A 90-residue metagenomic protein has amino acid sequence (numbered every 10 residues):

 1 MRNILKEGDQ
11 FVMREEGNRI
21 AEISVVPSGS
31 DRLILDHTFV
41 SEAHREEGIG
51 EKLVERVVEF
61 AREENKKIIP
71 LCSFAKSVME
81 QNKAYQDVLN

Functional and structural regions predicted by a protein language model:
M1-Q10: Active-site rim helix/loop that mediates acceptor-substrate recognition in acyltransferases
D9-I20: Conserved beta-hairpin
N18-V26, I34: Conserved beta-strand in the GNAT
T38-R45: A short, internal acetyl-CoA/4′-phosphopantetheine-binding micro-motif in the GNAT/acyltransferase core
E46-E59: Conserved acetyl-CoA-binding loop-helix of GNAT-fold acetyltransferases
E59-S73: Conserved GNAT acetyl-CoA-binding A-motif
